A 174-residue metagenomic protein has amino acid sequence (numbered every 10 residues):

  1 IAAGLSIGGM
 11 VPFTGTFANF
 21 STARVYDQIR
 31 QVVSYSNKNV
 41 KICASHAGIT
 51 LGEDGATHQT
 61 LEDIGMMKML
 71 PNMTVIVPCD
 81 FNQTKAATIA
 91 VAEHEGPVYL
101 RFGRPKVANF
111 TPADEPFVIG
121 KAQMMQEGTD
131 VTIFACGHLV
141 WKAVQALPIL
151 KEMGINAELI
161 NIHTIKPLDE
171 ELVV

Functional and structural regions predicted by a protein language model:
L5-T132, A157: Conserved thiamine diphosphate
T16, A135, I162: Short glycine-centered, acidic/aromatic-flanked micro-motifs in structured strand/loop junctions that mark active-site
Y26-D27, A143-V144, E170-E171: Conserved strand-to-helix beginnings and helix N-cap segments that scaffold or border functional pockets
K106-V107, H138-W141, T164-P167: Short, catalytically relevant binding-site loops at active-site mouths
T132-M153: Glycine-rich phosphate/diphosphate-binding loop of Rossmann-like nucleotide-binding domains
L147-P148, M153-V174: Generic long, charged, amphipathic alpha-helical segments
